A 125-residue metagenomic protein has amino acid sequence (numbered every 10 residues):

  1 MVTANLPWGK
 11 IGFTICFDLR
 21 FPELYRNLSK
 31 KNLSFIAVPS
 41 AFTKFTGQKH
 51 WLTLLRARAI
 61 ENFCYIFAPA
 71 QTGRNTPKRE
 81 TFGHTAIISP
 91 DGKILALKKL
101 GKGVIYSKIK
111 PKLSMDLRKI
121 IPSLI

Functional and structural regions predicted by a protein language model:
M1-K31, K44-T53, P111, M115-I125: Active-site catalytic loop in hydrolytic enzyme cores
T3-N5, I87, Y106-K108: Short, well-ordered beta-strand micro-motif
R20-I105: CN hydrolase (nitrilase-like) catalytic-core segments centered on the catalytic cysteine and neighboring Lys/Glu
